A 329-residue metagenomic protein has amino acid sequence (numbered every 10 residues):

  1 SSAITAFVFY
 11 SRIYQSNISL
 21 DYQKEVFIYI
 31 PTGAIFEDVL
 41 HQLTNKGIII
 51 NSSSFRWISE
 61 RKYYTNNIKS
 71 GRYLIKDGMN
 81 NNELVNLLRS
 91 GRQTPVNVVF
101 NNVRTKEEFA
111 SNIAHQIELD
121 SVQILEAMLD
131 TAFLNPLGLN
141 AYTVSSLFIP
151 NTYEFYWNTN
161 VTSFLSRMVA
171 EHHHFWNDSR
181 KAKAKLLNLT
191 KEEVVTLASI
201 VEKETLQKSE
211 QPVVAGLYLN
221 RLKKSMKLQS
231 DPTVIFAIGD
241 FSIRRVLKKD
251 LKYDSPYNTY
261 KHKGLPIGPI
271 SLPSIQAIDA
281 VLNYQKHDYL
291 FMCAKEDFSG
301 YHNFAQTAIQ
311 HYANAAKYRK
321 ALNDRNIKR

Functional and structural regions predicted by a protein language model:
F7-F175: Signal peptide-directed extracytoplasmic domains
V99, E118-V122, E126, F133-R329: Bacterial extracytoplasmic/cell-wall-associated proteins, especially those involved in peptidoglycan
